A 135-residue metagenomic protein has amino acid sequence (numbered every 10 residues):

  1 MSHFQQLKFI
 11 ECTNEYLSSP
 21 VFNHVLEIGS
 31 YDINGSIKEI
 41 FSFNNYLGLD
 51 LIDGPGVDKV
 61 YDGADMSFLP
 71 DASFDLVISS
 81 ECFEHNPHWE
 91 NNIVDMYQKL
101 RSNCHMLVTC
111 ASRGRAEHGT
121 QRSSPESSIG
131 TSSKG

Functional and structural regions predicted by a protein language model:
M1-A72, L76, E90: Conserved N-terminal segment of class I S-adenosyl-L-methionine
S2, C82-H85: Short beta->alpha junction loops/turns
E27, S79, V108: Redox-cofactor binding/interface segments in oxidoreductases and associated redox assembly factors
Y46, E84, R101: A short glycine-/small-residue-rich loop at the edge of a beta-strand within enzyme catalytic domains
D65, E84, R115: Active-site micro-motifs of SAM-dependent methyltransferase domains
L76-C82: A short beta-strand submotif of the Rossmann-like class I SAM-dependent methyltransferase core that lines
P87-G135: S-adenosyl-L-methionine-dependent methyltransferase catalytic module, highlighting the catalytic core
